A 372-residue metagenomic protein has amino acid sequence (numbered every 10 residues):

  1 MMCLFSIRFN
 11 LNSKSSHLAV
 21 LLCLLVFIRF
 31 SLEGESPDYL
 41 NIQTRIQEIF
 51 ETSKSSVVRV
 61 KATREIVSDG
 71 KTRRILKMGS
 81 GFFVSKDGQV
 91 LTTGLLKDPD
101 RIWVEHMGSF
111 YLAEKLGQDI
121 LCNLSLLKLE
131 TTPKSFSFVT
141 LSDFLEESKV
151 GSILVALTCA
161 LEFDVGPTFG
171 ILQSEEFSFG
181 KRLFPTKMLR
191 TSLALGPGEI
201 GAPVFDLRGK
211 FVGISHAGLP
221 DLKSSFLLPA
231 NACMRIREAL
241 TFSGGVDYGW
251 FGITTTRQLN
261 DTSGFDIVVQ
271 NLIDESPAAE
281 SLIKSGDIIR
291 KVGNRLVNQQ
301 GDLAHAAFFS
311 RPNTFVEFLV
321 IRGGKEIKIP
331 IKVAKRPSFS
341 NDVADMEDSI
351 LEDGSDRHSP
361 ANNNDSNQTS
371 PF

Functional and structural regions predicted by a protein language model:
M1-S13: N-terminal secretory signal peptides that target proteins for export/translocation
L32-R101, K149, I153-L154, E238 (+3 more regions): N-terminal activation segment of mature serine protease catalytic domains
E35, E48, E114, K128 (+2 more regions): C-terminal recognition in membrane/secretory proteostasis and scaffolding
S36-P37, E65-I66, F83-G166, P197 (+6 more regions): Conserved active-site neighborhood of the chymotrypsin/trypsin-like protease fold
V57-R59, Q89-T93, E147-A160, T191 (+2 more regions): Active-site-proximal beta-strands of protease catalytic cores
V67-R74, L116-C122, E175-L189, A239-Y248 (+1 more regions): Gly/Ser-enriched beta-turn/beta-hairpin loop segments
K77-G81, V139-F144, L161, M188-F205 (+1 more regions): Gly/Ser-rich catalytic serine loop of serine hydrolases
S137-F184, G218-F226, R237-V246: Flexible, gly/ser-rich surface segments that form the specificity/activation loops bordering the active-site cleft
